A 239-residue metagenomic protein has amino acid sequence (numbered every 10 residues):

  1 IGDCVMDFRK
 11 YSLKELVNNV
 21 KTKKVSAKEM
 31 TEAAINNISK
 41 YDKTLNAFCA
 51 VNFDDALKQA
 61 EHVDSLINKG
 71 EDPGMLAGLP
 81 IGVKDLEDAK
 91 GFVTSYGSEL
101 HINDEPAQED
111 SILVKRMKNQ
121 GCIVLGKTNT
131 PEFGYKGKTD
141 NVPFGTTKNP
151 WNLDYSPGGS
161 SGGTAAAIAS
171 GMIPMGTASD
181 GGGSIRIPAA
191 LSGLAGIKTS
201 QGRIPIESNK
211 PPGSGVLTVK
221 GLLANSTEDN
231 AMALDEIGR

Functional and structural regions predicted by a protein language model:
I1-K58: An N-terminal boundary/leader segment
L16-T22, G82, H101-E105, T218-N225: Short, well-ordered beta-strand elements within core beta-sheets of diverse protein domains
L16-V20, V63, T164: Generic hydrophobic alpha-helical segments
V25-S26, D72, I173: Conserved hydrophobic residue
A34, A56, G78, K84 (+2 more regions): Conserved hydrophobic/aromatic pocket- or pore-lining residues that grip, position, or stack substrates in active sites
V63-P80, D229: Immediate post-signal peptide segment of exported/extracytoplasmic ligand-binding proteins
M75-L113: Enzymes and membrane/adaptor proteins characterized by extended Gly/Ser/Thr/Asp/Glu-rich, aromatic-dotted
E109-L234: Short glycine/serine-rich loop segments
